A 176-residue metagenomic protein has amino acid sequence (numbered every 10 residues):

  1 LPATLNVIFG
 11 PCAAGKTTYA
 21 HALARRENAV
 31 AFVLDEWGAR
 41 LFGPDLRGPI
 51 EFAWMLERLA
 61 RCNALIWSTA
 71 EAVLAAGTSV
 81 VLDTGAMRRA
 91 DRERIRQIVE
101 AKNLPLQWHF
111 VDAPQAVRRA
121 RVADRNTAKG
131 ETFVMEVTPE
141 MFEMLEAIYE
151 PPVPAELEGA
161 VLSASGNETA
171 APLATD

Functional and structural regions predicted by a protein language model:
L5: Walker A (P-loop) ATP-phosphate-binding motif of ABC ATPase nucleotide-binding domains
I8: Hydrophobic anchor at the beta1->P-loop junction of P-loop NTPases
P11: P-loop (Walker A) phosphate-binding loop of NTP-binding proteins
A14, T18-T78, D124: Conserved substrate/cofactor phosphate-moiety recognition/catalytic segment in nucleotide-dependent phosphotransferases
E36-G38, D112-R118, N167-T169: Conserved nucleotide-binding/hydrolysis micro-motifs of P-loop NTPases
I50, V99-E150: A glycine- and Lys/Arg-enriched "phosphate-lid" helix/loop adjacent to the NTP-binding pocket of small-molecule kinases
E57-L106: Glycine-rich phosphate-binding loop used to anchor ATP phosphates in small-molecule kinases, encompassing both
I98, E143-D176: NTP-dependent small-molecule kinase module
